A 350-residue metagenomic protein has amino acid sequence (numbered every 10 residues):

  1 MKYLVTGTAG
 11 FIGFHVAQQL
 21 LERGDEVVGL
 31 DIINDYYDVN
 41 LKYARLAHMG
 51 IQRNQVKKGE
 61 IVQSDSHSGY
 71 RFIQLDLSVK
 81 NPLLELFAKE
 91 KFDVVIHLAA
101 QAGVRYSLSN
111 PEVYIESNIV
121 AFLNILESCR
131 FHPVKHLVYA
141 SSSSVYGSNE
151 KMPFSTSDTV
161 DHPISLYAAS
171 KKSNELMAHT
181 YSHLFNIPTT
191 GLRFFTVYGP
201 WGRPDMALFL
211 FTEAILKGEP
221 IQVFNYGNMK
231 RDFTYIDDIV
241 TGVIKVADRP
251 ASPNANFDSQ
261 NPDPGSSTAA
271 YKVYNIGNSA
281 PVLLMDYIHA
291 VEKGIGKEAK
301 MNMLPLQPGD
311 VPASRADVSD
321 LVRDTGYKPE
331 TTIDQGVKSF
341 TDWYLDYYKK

Functional and structural regions predicted by a protein language model:
M1-V197, A247, Y347: N-terminal Rossmann-like NAD(P)+-binding domain of SDR-like oxidoreductases, especially those catalyzing
K2, Q19, I215-K350: C-terminal substrate-binding subdomain of Rossmann-fold SDR/epimerase-dehydratase oxidoreductases
I32, V39-Y43, E150-M152, G202-D205 (+3 more regions): Short aromatic-enriched loop/helix-cap "lid" or pocket-rim segments at secondary-structure transitions that line
V62-S64, R105, T212-E213, P264-S266: Short secondary-structure boundary/capping segments
K80-N81, D205, E330: Structural motif corresponding to alpha-helix initiation and N-cap regions
L166, N174, P204, L284 (+1 more regions): Conserved donor sugar-nucleotide recognition element shared by glycan-biosynthetic enzymes
S173, M177, Y181, F211 (+2 more regions): Hydrophobic alpha-helix immediately C-terminal to the catalytic Tyr-X-X-X-Lys motif of short-chain
